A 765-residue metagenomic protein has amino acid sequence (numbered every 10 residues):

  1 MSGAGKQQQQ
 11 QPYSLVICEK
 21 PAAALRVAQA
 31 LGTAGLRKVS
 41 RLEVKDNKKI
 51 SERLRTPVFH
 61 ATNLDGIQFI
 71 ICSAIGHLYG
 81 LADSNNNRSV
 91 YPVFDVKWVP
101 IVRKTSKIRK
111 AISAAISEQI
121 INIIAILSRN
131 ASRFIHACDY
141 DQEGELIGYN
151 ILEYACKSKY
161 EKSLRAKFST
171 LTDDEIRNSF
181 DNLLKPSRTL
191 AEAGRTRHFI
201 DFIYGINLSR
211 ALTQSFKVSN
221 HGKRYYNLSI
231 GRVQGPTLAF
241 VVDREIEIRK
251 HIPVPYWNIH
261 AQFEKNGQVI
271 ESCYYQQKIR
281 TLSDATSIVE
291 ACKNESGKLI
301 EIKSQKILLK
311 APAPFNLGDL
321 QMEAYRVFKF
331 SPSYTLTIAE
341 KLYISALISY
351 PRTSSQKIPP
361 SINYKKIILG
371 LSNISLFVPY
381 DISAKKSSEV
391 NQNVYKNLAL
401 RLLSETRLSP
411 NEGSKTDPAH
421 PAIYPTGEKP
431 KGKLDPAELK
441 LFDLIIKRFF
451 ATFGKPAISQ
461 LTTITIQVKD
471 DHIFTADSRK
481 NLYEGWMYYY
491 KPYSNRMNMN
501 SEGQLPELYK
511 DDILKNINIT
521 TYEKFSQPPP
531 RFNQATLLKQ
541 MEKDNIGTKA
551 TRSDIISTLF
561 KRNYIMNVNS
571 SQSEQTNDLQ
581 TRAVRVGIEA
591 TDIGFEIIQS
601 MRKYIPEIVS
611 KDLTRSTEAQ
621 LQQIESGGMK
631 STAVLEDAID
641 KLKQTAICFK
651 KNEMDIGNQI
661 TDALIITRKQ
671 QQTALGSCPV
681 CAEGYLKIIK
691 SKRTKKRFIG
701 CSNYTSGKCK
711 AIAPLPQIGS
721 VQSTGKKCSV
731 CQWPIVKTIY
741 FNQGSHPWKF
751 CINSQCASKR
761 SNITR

Functional and structural regions predicted by a protein language model:
S2-I206, T286, L403-S409, Q504 (+1 more regions): Intrinsically disordered, low-complexity regulatory segments
S2-Q7, Q11-L15, S117, Y154 (+5 more regions): Basic, low-complexity terminal or inter-domain segments flanking catalytic cores
P12-L15, C138-D141, Y225-N227, S304-A313 (+4 more regions): Conserved short loop/turn motifs at secondary-structure junctions
E43-N85, G235-R280, F450-S501, G700: Structured, non-catalytic alpha/beta "coupling" segments that mediate domain-domain communication and provide generic
I116, R129-N130, D173-A261, S304-L308: C-terminal or mid-to-C-terminal helical accessory/interaction module adjacent to the motor/catalytic core
I279-F315, Q321: Metal- or metallocofactor-binding catalytic centers and their adjacent structured scaffolds across diverse enzyme
I302, K310-A324, S349-T353, P528-Q540 (+1 more regions): Short acidic, hydrophobic short linear motifs in intrinsically disordered regions
